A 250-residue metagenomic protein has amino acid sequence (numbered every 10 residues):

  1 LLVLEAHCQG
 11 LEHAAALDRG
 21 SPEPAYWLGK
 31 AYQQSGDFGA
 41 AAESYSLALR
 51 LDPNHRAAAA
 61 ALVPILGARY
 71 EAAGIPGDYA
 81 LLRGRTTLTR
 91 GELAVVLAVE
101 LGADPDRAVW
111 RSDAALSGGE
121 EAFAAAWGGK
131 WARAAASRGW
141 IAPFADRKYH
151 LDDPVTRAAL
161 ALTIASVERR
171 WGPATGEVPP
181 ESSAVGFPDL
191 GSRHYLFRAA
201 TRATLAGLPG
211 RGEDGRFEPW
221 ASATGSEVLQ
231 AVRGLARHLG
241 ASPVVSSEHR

Functional and structural regions predicted by a protein language model:
L2-E5, Q9, R19-R250: N-terminal propeptides
E12: Active-site phosphate/pyrophosphate- and oxyanion-stabilizing loops and adjacent acidic/basic residues in soluble
A15: N-terminal basic, Ser/Thr-rich segments that initiate or prime the first beta/alpha elements at protein or domain
